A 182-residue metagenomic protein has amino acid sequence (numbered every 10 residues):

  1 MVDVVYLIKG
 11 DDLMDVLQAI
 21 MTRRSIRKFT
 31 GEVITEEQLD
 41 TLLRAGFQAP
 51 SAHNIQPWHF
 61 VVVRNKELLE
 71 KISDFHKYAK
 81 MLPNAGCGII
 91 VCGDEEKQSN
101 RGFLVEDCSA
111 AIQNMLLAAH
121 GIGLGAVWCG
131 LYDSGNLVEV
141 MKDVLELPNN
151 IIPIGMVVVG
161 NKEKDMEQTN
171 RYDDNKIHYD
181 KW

Functional and structural regions predicted by a protein language model:
V2-W182: Acidic, surface-exposed loops and disordered segments
